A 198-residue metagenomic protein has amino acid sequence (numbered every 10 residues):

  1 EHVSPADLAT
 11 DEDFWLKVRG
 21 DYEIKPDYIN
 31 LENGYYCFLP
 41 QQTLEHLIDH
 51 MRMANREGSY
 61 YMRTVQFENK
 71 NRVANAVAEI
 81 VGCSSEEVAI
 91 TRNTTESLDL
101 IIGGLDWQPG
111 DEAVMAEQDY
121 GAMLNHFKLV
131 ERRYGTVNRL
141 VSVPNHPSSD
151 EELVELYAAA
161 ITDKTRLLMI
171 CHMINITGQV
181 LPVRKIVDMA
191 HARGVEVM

Functional and structural regions predicted by a protein language model:
E1-M198: Pyridoxal 5′-phosphate
